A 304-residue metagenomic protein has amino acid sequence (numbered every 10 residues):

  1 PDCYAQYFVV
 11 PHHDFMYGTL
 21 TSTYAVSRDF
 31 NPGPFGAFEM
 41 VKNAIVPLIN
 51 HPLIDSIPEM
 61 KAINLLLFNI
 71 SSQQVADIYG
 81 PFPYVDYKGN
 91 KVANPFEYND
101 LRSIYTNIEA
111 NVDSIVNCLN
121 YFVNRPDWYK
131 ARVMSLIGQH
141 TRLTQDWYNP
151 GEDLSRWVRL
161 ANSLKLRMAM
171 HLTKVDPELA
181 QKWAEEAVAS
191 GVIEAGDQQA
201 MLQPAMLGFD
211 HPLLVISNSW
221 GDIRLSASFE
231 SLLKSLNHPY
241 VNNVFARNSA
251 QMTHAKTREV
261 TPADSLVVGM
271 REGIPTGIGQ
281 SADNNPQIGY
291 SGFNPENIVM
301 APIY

Functional and structural regions predicted by a protein language model:
P1-Y7: A short, exposed helix-loop element centered on a Lys and neighboring polar residues
H12-L67, S71-Y304: Structured, solvent-exposed acidic/aromatic patches
